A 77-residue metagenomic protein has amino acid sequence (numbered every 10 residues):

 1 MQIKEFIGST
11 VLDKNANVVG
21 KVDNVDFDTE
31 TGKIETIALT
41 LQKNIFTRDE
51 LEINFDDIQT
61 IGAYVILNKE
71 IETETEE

Functional and structural regions predicted by a protein language model:
M1-E77: Peripheral interaction segments used for macromolecular assembly
